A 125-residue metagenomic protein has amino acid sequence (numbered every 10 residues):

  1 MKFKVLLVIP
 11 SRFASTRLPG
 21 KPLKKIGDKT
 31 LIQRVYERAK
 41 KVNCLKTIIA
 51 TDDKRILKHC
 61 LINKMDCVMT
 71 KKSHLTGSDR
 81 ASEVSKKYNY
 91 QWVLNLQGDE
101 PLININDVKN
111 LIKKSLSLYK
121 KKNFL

Functional and structural regions predicted by a protein language model:
F3-T51: N-terminal glycine-rich phosphate-binding loop and ensuing alpha1 helix
D52-I56: A conserved acidic beta->alpha catalytic loop
L61-G77: Conserved donor nucleotide-binding strand/loop of the catalytic core
H74, E100-L102, L118: Acidic metal-phosphate-binding loop of nucleotide-sugar-dependent transferases
S78-K86: Short, conserved alpha-helix that lines the donor NDP-sugar binding/gating region of sugar-transfer enzymes
V93-L94: Short aromatic/hydrophobic "clamp" motif used to bind/position activated sugar donors
N104-L125: Conserved donor-nucleotide/metal-binding helix-loop-beta segment in metal-dependent transferases, i.e., the alpha-helix
